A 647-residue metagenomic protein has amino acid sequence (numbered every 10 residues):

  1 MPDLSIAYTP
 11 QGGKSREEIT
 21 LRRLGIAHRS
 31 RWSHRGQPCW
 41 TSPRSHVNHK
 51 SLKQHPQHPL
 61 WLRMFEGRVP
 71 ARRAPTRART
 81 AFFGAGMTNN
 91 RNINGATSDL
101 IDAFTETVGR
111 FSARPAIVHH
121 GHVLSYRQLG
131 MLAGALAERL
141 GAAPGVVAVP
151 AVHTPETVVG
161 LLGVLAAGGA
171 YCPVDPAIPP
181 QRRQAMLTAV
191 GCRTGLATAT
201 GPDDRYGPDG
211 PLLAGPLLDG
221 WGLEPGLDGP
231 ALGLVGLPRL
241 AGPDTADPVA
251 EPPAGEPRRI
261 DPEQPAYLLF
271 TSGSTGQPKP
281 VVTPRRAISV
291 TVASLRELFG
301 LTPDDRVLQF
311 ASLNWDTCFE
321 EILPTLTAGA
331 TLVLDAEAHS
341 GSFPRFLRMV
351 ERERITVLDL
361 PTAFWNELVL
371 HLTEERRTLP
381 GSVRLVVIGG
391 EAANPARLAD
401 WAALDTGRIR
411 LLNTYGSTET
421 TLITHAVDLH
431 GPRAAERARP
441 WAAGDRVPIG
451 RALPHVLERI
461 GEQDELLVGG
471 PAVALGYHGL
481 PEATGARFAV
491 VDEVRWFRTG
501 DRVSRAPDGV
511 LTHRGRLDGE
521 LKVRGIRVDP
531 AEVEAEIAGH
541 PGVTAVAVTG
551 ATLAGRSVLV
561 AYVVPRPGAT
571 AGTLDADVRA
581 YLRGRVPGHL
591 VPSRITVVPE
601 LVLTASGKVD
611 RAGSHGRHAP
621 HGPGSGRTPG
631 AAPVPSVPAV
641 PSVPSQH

Functional and structural regions predicted by a protein language model:
R79-L268, T283-P284, V290, L398 (+3 more regions): AMP-binding/adenylate-forming domain of the ANL superfamily
S125-Y126, V152, G191, S417-T418 (+3 more regions): Core catalytic subdomain of AMP-forming adenylate-forming
V147, V164, G195, P265 (+11 more regions): Conserved S/T- and glycine-rich ATP-binding loop of Class I adenylate-forming
A151-E156, D175, L301, A311-C318 (+3 more regions): Conserved AMP-binding
L162-A167, A189, W315, L326-A328 (+3 more regions): Short hydrophobic alpha-helices that are characteristic scaffold elements of the AMP-binding
T200-L213, L217-E224, L232, R296-L298 (+4 more regions): Adenylate-forming
P252-F270, Q277, L301-V307, L313 (+1 more regions): Conserved pre-ATP/AMP-binding loop-to-beta segment of ANL
K279-R306, D316-T356: Conserved AMP-binding/adenylation subdomain of ANL enzymes
